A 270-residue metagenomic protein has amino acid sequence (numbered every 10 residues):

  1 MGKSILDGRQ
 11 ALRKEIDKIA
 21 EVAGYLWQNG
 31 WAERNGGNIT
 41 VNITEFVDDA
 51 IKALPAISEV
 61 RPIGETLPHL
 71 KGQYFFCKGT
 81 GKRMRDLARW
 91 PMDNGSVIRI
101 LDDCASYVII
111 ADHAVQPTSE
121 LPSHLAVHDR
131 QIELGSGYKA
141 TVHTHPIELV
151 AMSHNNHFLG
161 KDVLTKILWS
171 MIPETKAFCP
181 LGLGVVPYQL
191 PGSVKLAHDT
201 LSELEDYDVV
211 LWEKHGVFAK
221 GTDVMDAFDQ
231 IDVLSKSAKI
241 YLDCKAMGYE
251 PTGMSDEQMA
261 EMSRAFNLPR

Functional and structural regions predicted by a protein language model:
M1-R270: Glycine-rich flexible loops
